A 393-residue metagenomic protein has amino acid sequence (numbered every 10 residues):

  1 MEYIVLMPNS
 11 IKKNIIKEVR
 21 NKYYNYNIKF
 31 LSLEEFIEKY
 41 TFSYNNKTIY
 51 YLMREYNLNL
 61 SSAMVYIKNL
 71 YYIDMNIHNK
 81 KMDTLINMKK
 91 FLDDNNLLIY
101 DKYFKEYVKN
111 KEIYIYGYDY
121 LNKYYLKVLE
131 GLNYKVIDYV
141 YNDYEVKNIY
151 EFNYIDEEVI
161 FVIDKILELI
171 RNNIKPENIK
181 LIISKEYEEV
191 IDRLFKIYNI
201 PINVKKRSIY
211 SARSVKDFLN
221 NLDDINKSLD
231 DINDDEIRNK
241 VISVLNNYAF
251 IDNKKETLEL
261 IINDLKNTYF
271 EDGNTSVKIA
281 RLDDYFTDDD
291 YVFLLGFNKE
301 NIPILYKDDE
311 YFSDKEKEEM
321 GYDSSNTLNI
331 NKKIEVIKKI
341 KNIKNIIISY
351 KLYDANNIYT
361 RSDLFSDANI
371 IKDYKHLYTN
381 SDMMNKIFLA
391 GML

Functional and structural regions predicted by a protein language model:
Y3-K29, N142-L393: Anion-coordinating catalytic cores for phosphoryl-, nucleotidyl-, and glycosidic chemistry
S10-K109, K123: Basic/charged alpha-beta structural segments of nucleotide/phosphate-handling enzymes
S61, Y71, E130-N133, E168 (+1 more regions): Compositionally biased amphipathic helical and low-complexity segments enriched in hydrophobic
I77-I155, D284, D288-V292: Conserved helicase NTPase motor core
